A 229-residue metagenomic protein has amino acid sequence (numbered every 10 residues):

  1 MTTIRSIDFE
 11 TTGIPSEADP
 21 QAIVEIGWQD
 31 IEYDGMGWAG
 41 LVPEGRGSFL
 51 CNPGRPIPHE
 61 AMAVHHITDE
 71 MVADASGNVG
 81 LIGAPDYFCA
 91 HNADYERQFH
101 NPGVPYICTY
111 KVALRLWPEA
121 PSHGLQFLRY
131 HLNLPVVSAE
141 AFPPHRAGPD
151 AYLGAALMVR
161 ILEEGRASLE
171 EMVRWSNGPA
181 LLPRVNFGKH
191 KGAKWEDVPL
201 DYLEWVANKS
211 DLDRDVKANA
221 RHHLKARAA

Functional and structural regions predicted by a protein language model:
M1, A228-A229: Short intrinsically disordered terminal tails
T2-S6, A18-I67, G83-A193: Metal-dependent phosphoesterase core characteristic of DEDDh/y 3'-5' exonuclease domains
F9-E17: Short acidic, Gly/Ser-rich segments with clustered Asp/Glu that frequently serve as metal-coordination loops in enzyme
T68-I82: A short, well-structured juxtamembrane/interface segment
N177-A218: Acidic, Ser/Thr-rich low-complexity intrinsically disordered segments
V216-A228: Charged, low-complexity intrinsically disordered segments and flexible loops
